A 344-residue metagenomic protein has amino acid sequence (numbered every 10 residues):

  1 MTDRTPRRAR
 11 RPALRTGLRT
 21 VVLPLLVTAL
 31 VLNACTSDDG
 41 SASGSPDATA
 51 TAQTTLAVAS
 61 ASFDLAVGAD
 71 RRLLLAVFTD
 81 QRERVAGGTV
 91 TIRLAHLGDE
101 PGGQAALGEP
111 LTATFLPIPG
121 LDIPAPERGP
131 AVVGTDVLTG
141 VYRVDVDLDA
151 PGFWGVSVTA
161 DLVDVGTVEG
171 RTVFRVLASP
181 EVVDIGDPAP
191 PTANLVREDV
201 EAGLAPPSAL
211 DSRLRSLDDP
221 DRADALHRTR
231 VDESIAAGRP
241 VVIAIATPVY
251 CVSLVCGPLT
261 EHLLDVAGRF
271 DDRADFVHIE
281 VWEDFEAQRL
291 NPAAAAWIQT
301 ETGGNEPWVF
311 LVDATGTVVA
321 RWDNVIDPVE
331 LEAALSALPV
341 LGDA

Functional and structural regions predicted by a protein language model:
V31-A34: C-terminal motif of bacterial Sec signal peptides marking the signal peptidase cleavage site
T36-D39: Bacterial signal peptide processing site
A42-L74, F78-G87: Beta-strand-rich domain onsets/edges
I123-A160: Ligand-binding face of N-terminal immunoglobulin V-set domains in extracellular IgSF glycoproteins
D211-D218, V231-V252: Short active-site neighborhood of thiol/selenol oxidoreductases, capturing the structured segment around
S253-F270: Typically the conserved alpha-helix immediately C-terminal to a functionally engaged Cys/Sec in thioredoxin-like
D271, H278-E306, L311-V318, A337: Thioredoxin-like thiol-disulfide oxidoreductase module
V318-A344: Thiol-/selenol-based redox modules, centered on thioredoxin-like and closely related oxidoreductase domains
